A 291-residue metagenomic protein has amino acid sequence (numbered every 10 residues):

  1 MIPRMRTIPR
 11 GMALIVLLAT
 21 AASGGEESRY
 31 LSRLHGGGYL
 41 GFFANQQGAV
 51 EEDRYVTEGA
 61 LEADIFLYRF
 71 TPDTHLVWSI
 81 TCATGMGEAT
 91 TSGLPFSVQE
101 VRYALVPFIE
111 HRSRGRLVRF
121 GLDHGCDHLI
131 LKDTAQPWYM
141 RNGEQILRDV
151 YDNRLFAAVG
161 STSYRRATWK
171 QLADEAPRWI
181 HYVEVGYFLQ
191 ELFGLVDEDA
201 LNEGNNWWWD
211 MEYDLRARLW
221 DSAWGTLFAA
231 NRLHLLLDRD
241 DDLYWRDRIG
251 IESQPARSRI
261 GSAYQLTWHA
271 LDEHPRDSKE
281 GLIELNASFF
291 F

Functional and structural regions predicted by a protein language model:
M1-E27: Cleavable N-terminal export/targeting peptides
G25-E110, G143: Transmembrane beta-barrel domains of Gram-negative outer membranes and organellar outer membranes
G25-R33, F66-S79, G115, S163-Y182 (+2 more regions): Short loop/turn motifs that connect adjacent beta-strands in outer-membrane beta-barrel proteins
Y30-F43, V77-G85, R119-D123, W179-F188 (+3 more regions): Transmembrane beta-strands of outer-membrane beta-barrel proteins
Y68, G85-A89, G125-L129, G186-L192 (+5 more regions): Structural signature of outer-membrane beta-barrel domains
L76-L215, I249, A270, K279-G281: Outer-membrane pore/translocation modules
L117, L227-N231, L236-F291: Predominantly the C-terminal beta-signal and adjacent terminal strand-loop region of outer-membrane beta-barrel
N205-R216, D221-H234, W245-I249: Alpha-helical membrane segments in multi-pass integral membrane proteins
